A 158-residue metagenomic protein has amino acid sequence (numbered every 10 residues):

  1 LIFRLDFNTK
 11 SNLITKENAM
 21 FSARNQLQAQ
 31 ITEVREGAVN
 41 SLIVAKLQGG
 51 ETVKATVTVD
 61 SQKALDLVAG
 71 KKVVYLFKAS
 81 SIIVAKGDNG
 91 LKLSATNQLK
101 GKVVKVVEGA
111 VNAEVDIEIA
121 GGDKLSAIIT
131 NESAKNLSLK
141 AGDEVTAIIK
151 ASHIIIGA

Functional and structural regions predicted by a protein language model:
F3-L5, T9-Q28, E33, V59-K105 (+2 more regions): Glycine/charge-rich catalytic "coupling/switch" loops of P-loop NTPases
A23, T32-R35, I43-K46, A55: Exposed beta-strand/loop interface patches that mediate assembly or binding
Q26, T52, K124: Short, mixed charged/polar active-site loops that provide acid/base catalysis or chelate metal/phosphate cofactors
A38-V44, A110-D116: Short aromatic-glycine-enriched beta-strand elements
K46, E118, I148: Short beta-strand segments
Q48-G50, A120-G122: Glycine-centered tight beta-turn/hairpin loop motif at sheet-sheet or coil-to-beta transitions
